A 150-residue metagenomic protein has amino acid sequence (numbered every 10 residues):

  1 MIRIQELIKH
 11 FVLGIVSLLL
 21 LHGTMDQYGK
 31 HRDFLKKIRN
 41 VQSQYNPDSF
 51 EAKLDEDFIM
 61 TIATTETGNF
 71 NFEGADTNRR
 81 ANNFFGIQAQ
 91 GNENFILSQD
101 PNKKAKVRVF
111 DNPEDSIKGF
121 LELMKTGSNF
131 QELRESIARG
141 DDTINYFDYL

Functional and structural regions predicted by a protein language model:
I4-T24: Single-pass alpha-helical membrane anchors
L19-L150: Catalytic cores of secreted/periplasmic lytic hydrolases that degrade extracellular macromolecules
